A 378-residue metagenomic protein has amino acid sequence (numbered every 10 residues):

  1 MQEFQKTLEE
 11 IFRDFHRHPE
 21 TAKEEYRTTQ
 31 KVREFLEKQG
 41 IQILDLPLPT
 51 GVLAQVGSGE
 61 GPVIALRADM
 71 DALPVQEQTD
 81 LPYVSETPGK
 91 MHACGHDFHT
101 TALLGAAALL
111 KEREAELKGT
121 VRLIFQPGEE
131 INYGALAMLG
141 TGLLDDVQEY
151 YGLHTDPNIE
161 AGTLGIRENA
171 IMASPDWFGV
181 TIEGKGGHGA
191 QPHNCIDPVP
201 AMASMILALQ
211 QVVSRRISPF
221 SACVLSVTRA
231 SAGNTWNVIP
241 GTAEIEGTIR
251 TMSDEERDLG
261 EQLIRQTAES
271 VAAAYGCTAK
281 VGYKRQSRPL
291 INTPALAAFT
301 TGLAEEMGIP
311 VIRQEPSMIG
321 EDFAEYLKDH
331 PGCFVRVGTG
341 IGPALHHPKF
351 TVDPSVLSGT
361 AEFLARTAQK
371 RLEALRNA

Functional and structural regions predicted by a protein language model:
M1-H92, D97, T101, A108-L117: Acidic/His- and Gly-rich active-site-bordering loop/insert found across diverse amide/peptide-bond hydrolases
F4-I11, E24-F35, P62, K90 (+16 more regions): General structural feature for long, well-ordered alpha-helical segments within catalytic domains of soluble enzymes
F15, A54, L66, H96 (+8 more regions): Divalent metal-coordination and catalytic microenvironments
E20, D69-D71, G128, D156 (+3 more regions): Active-site beta-loop-alpha junctions enriched in small/polar residues
V52-L53, L73-V75, D80-M91, F98 (+3 more regions): Histidine/acidic-residue-rich, glycine-tolerant segments that coordinate divalent metal ions
A65-R67, F178, F334-T339: Non-cysteine beta-strand/loop elements that form the S-adenosyl-L-methionine
A203-A378: Metal-dependent amide/peptide-bond hydrolase catalytic core, centered on the "pita-bread" metallohydrolase fold
